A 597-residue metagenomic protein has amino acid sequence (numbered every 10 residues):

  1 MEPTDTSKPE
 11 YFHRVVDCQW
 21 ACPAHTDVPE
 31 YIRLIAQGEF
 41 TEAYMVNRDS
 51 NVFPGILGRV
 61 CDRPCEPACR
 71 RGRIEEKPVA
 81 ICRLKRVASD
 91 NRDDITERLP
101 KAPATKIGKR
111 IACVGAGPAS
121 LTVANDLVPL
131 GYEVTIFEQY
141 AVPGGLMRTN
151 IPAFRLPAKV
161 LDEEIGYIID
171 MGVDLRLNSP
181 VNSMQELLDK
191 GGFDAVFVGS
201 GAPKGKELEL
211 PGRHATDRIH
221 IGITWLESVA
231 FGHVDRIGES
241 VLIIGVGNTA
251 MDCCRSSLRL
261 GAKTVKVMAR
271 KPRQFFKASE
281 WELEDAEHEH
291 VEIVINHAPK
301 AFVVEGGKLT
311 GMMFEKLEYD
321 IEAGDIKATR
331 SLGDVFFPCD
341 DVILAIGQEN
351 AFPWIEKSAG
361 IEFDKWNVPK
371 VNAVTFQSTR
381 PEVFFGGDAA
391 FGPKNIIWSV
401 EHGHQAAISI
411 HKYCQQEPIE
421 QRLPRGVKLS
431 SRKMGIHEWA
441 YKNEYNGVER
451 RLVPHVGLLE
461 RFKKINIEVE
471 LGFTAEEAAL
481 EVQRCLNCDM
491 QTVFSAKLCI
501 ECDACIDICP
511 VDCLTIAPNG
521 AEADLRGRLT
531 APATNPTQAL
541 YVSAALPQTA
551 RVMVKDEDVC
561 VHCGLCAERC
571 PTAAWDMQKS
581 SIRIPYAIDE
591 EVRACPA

Functional and structural regions predicted by a protein language model:
M1-K8, V79, K85-R110, P129 (+8 more regions): Flanking helices and flexible, charged tails adjoining ferredoxin-like Fe-S electron-transfer domains in multi-subunit
F12-Q37, G58-A88, T135, Q139-V142 (+5 more regions): Iron-sulfur cluster-binding cysteine motifs and their immediate structural context in ferredoxin-like electron-transfer
W20, A24-K101, Y167-I169, L177 (+4 more regions): Glycine/serine-rich phosphate-binding loop and adjoining beta1-alpha1 elements at the start of nucleotide-handling
H25-Q37, Y44-N51, K77-C82, C113-P180 (+5 more regions): Beta1-alpha1 glycine-rich phosphate/pyrophosphate-binding loop at the start of Rossmann-like nucleotide-binding domains
A88-T105, E163-P180, G205-L260, F363-T379 (+1 more regions): Glycine-rich dinucleotide-binding loop and its adjacent helix/turn
T105, R110-V114, D162-L210, A301-M313 (+4 more regions): Feature captures the FAD/FMN-dependent oxidoreductase FAD-binding
A215-G238, E322-P393: FAD-site-proximal beta/loop scaffold in flavoenzymes
C253, A389-C414: A conserved FAD-binding loop/helix module that cradles the flavin
